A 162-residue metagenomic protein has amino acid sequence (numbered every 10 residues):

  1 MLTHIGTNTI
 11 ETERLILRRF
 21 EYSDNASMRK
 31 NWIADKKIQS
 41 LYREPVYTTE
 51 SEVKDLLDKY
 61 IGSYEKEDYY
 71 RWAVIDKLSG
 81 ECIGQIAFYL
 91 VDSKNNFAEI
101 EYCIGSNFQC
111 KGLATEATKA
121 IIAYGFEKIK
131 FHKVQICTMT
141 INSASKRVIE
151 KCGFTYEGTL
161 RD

Functional and structural regions predicted by a protein language model:
M1-S27, N31-Q39, I75-D162: Acyl-donor (CoA/ACP) binding surface of acyl/acetyltransferases
W32-I33, Y42, Y64-E65: Hydrophobic residues in alpha-helical segments
I38-K59: Conserved GNAT-fold acetyl-CoA-binding loop/helix
P45-T49, Y70, I141: Short, conserved alpha-helical segments within structured domains
K59-A73: A short helix-loop-beta-strand connector motif used in the catalytic cores of GNAT acetyltransferases and, in some
